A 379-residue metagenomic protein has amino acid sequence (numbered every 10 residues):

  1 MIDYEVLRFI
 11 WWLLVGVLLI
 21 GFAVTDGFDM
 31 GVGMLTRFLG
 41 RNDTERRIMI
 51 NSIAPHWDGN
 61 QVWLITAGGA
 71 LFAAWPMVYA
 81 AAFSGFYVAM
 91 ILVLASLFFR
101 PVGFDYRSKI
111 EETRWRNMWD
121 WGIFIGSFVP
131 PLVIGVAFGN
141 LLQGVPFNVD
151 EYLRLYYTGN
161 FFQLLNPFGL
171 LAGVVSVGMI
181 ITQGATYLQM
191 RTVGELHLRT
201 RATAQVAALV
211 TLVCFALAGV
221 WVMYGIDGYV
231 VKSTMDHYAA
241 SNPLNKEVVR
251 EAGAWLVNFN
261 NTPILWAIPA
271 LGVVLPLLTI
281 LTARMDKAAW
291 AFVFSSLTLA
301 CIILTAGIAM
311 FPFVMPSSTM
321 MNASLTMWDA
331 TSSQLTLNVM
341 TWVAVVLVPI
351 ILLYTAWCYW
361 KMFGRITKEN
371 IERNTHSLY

Functional and structural regions predicted by a protein language model:
M1-G59, I65-G69: N-terminal signal-anchor module of multipass membrane proteins
M1-W12, F72-Y87, L142-L153, N160-P167: Helix-coil boundary and interhelical linker segments in multi-pass alpha-helical membrane proteins
I2, T36-M49, A74-A80, P101-W121 (+3 more regions): Membrane-interfacial helix termini and the short, flexible loops that connect transmembrane helices in multi-pass
W11-F22, F83-A95, F124-V129, Q163-V177 (+1 more regions): Alpha-helical transmembrane segments
H56-P130, L141-N148, S233-T234, F259-N260: Membrane-interface helix-loop-helix modules in multi-pass inner-membrane proteins
K109-A283, K287-A288: Long, contiguous internal "core" modules enriched in hydrophobic/ aromatic residues
K246-R250, S317-L337: Short, membrane-exposed interhelical loops at transmembrane-helix boundaries
T298, G364-Y379: Short, highly charged, low-complexity non-transmembrane loops/tails of multi-pass membrane proteins
